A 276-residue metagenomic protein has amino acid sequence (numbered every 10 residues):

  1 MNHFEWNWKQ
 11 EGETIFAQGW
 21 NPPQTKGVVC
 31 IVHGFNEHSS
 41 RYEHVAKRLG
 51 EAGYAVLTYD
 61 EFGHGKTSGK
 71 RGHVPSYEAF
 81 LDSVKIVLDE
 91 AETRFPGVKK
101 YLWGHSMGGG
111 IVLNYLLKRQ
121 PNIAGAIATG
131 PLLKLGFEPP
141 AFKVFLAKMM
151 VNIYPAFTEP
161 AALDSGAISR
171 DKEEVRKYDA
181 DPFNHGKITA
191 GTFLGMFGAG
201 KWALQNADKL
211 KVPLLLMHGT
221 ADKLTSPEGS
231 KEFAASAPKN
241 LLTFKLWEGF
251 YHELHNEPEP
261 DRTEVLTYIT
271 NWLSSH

Functional and structural regions predicted by a protein language model:
M1-P22: N-terminal cap/lid segment of alpha/beta-hydrolase-fold proteins
K26-V29, G34-E37, T220: Active-site glycine-rich loops that stabilize anionic/oxyanionic intermediates across multiple enzyme folds
N36-S39, G65-V98, R262-V265: Catalytic nucleophile-loop/oxyanion-hole region of alpha/beta-hydrolase and closely related hydrolase-like folds
R41, A46-K70: Conserved alpha/beta-hydrolase
H105-T189: Alpha/beta-hydrolase-fold enzymes
L210, L216-H218, D222: Short beta-strand/loop motif that positions the catalytic acidic residue of the alpha/beta-hydrolase fold
V212, S226-A235: Short alpha-helix in the alpha/beta-hydrolase fold that links the catalytic acid
K245-H276: Catalytic active-site module of serine/aspartate enzymes centered on a nucleophile-bearing elbow/loop
